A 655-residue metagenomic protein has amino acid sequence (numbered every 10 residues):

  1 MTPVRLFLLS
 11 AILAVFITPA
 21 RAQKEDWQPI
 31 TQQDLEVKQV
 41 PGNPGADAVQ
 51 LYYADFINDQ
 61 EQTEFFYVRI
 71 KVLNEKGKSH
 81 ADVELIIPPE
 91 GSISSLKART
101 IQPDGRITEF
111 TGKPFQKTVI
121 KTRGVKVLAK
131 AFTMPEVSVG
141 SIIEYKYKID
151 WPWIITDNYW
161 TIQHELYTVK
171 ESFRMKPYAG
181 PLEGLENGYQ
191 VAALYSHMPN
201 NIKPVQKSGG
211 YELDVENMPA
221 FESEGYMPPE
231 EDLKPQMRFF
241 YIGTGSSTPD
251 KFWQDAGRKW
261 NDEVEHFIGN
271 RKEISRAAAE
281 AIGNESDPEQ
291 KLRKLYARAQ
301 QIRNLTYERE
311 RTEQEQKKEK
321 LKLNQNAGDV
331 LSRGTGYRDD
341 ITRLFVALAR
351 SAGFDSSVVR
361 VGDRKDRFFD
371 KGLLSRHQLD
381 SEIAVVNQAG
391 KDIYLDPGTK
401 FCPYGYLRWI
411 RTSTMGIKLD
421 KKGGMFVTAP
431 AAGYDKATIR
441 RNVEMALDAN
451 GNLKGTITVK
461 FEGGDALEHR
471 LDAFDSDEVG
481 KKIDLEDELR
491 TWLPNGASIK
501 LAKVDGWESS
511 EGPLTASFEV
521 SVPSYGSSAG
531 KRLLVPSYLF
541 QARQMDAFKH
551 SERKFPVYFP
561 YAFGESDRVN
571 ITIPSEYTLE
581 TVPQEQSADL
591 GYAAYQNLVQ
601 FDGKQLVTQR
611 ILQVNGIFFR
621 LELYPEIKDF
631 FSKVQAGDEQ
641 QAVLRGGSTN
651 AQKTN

Functional and structural regions predicted by a protein language model:
M1-L6: Positively charged n-region of N-terminal signal peptides that target proteins for export
F7-F16: Bacterial N-terminal signal peptides
T18-A22: Sec/Tat signal peptide C-region and signal peptidase I cleavage site
Q23-N655: A sensor for short, sequence-defined functional sites
